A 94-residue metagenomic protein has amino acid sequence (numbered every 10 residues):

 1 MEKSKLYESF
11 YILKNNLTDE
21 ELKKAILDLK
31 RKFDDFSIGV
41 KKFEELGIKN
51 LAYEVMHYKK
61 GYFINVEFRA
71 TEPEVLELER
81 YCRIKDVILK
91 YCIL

Functional and structural regions predicted by a protein language model:
M1-G61, R69-L94: Long, contiguous binding/interaction regions
